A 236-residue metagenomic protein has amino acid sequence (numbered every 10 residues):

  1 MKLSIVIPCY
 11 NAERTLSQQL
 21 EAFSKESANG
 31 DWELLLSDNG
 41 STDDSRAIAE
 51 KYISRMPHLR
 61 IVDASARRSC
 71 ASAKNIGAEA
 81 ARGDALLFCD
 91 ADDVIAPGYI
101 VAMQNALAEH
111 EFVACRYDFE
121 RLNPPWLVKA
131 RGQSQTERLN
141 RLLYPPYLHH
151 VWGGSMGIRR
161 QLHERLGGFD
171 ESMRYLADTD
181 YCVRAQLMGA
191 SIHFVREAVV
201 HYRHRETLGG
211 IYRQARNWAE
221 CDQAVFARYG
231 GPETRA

Functional and structural regions predicted by a protein language model:
A12-K25: Short, well-formed alpha-helical segments that are part of the catalytic scaffolds of diverse glycosyltransferases
A22, D38-A47, A66, D90-D93: A conserved acidic beta->alpha catalytic loop
A64-A81: Glycine-rich, basic loop-to-helix element that forms the pyrophosphate-binding segment of sugar-nucleotide handling
L86: Short aromatic/hydrophobic "clamp" motif used to bind/position activated sugar donors
G98-L127: Conserved donor NDP-sugar-binding/catalytic core segment of glycosyltransferases
C115-Y117, A130-H149: Short, flexible, basic/aromatic active-site loop/helix in glycosyltransferases
Y175-Y181: Acidic donor-binding loop at a coil-to-helix junction in glycosyltransferase catalytic cores that engages
E197-A198, G209-R235: Catalytic core of nucleotide-sugar-dependent glycosyltransferases
